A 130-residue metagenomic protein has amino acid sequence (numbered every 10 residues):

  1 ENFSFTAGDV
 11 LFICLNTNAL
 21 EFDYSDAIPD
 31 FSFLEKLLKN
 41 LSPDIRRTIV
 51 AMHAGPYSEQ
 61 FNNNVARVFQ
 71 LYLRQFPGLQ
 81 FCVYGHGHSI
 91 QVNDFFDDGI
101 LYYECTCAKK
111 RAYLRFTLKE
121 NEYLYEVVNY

Functional and structural regions predicted by a protein language model:
E1, E21, E35, E59 (+3 more regions): Glutamate identity and glutamate-enriched acidic tracts
E1, S42, Q70, C82 (+3 more regions): Intrinsically disordered, low-complexity segments enriched in small/polar residues
E1-N2, V10, K110-L114: Short hydrophobic/aromatic beta-strand or adjacent loop that forms the aromatic wall/cage of a ligand/substrate-binding
S4-T6, C14, R115-K119: Short, well-ordered beta-strand micro-motif
T6, L11-I13, F22-D97: His/acidic metal-ligating clusters that form di-metal
D9-A19, I49-A51, L101-C107, E126-V128: Active-site-proximal beta-strand elements of phosphoester/diester hydrolases
E21-D23, R111-A112: A short local loop/turn or secondary-structure capping micro-motif enriched for an aromatic residue
I90-Y130: Binuclear metal-dependent phosphoesterase catalytic core
